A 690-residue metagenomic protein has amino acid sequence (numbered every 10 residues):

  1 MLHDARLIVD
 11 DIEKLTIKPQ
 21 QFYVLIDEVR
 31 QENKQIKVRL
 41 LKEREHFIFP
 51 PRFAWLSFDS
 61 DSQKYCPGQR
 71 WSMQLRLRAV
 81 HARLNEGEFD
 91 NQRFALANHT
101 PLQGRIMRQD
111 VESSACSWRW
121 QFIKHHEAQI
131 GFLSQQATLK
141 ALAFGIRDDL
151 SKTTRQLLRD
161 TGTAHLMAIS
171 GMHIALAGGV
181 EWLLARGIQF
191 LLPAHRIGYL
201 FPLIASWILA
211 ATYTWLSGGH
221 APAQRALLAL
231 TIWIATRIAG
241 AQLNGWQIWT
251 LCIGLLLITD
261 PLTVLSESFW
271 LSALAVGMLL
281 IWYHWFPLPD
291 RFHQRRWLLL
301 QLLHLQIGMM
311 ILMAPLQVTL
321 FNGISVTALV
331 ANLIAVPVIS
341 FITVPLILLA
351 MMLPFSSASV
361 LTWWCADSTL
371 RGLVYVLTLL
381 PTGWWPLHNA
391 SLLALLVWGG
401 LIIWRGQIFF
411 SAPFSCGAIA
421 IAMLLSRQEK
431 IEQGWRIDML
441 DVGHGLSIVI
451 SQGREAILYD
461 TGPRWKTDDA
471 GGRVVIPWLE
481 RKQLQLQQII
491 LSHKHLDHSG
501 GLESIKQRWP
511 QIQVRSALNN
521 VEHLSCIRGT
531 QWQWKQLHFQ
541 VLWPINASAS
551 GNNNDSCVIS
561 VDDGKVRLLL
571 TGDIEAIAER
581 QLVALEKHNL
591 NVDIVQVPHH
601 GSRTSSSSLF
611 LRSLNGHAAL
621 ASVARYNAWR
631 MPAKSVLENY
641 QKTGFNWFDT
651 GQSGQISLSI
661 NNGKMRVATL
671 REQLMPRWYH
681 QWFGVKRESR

Functional and structural regions predicted by a protein language model:
L2-H165, D469, R473-P477, R481-Q485 (+6 more regions): Membrane-interface helix/helix-cap signal primarily in integral membrane proteins
D61-A79, F94, R291-R296, M351-R690: Non-globular, low-confidence helical/coil segments that flank catalytic cores
A97-L228, A235, W532, F539 (+3 more regions): Aromatic-rich juxtamembrane segments at the membrane interface
G104, T154-L329, P386-E432, S605-L609 (+2 more regions): Hydrophobic alpha-helical transmembrane segments in multi-pass membrane proteins
S114-I130, T138, I146, T154 (+12 more regions): Hydrophobic alpha-helical segments of integral membrane proteins, encompassing both true transmembrane helices
Y199, I311-L312, L333, F341 (+1 more regions): Hydrophobic alpha-helical transmembrane segments of integral membrane proteins, especially lipid-exposed positions
